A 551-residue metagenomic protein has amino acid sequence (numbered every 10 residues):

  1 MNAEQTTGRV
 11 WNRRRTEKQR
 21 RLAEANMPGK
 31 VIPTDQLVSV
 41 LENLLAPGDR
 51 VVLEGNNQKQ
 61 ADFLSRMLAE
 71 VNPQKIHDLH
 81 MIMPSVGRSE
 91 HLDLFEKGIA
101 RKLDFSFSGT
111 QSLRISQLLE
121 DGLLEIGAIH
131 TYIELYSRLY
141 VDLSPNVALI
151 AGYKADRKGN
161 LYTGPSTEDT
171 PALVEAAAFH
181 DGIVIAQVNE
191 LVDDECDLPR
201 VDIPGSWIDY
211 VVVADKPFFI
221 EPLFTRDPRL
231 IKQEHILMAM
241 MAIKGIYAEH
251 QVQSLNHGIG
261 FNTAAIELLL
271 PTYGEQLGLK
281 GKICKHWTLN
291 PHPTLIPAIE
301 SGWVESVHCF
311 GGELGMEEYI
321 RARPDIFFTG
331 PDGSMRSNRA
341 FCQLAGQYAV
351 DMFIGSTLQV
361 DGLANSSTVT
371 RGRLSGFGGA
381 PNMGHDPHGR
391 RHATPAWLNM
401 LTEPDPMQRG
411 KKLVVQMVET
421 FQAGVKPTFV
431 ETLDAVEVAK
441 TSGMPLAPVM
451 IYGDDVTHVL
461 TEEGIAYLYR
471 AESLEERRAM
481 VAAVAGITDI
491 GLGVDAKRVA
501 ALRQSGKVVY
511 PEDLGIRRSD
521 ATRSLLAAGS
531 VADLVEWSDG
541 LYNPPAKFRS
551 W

Functional and structural regions predicted by a protein language model:
M1-W551: Conserved alpha/beta enzyme-core scaffold
